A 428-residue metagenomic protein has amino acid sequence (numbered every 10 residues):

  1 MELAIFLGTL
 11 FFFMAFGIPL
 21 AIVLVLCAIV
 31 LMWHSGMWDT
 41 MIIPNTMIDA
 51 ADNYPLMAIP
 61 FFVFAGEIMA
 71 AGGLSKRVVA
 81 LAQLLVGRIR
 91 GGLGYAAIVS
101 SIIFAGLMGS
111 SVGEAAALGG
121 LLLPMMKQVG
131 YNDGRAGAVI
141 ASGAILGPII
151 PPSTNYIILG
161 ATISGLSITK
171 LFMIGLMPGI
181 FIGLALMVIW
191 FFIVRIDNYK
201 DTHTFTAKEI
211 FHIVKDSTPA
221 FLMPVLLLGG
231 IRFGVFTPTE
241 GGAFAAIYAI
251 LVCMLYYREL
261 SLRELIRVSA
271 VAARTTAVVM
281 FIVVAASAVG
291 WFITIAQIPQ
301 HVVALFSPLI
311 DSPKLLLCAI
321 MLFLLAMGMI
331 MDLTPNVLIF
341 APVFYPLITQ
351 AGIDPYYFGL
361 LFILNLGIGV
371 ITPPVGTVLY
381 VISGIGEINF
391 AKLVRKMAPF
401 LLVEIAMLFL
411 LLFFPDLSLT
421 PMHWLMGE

Functional and structural regions predicted by a protein language model:
M1-E428: Alpha-helical transmembrane segments of multi-pass membrane transport proteins
